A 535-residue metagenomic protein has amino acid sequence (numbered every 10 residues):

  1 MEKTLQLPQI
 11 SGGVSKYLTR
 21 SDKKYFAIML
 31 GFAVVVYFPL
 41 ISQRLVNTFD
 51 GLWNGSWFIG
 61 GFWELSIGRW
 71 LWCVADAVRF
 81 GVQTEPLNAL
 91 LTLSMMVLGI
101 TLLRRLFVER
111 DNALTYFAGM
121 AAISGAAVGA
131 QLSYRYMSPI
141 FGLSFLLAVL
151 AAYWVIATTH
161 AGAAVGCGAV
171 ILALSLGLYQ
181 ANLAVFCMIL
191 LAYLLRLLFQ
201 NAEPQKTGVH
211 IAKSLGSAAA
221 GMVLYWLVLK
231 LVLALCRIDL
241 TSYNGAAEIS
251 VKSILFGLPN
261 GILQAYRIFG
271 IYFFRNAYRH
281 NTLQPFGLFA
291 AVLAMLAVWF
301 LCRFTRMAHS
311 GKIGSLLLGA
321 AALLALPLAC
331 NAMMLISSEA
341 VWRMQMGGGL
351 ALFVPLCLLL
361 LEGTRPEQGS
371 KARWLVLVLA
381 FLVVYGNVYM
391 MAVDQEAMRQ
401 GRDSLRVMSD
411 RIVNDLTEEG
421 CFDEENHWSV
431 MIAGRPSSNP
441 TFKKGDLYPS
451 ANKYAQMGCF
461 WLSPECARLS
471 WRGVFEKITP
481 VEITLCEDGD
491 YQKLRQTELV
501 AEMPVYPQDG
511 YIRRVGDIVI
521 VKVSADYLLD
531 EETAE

Functional and structural regions predicted by a protein language model:
E2-F62, W70, D76-L98, R105-G119 (+10 more regions): Intrinsically disordered, polar/acidic, low-complexity terminal segments
S42-L45, S124-Y134, L198, L227-L235 (+3 more regions): Juxtamembrane "helix-exit" motif on the non-cytosolic side of transmembrane helices
L65, R69, T92-M95, A113-I156 (+3 more regions): Membrane-interface micro-motifs in multi-pass membrane enzymes
I100, G270, F274, Y278-I313: Hydrophobic, aromatic-rich transmembrane alpha-helices and their immediate juxtamembrane boundary segments
A118-A122, A308-L335, F381-L382: Transmembrane alpha-helix segments characteristic of polytopic inner-membrane glycan-assembly/cell-envelope
A148-V165, L197-P204: Membrane-interface transmembrane helices that cradle and orient dolichyl/undecaprenyl
A164-Q180, V185, L191: Membrane-interface alpha helices of multi-pass inner-membrane proteins
V185-A219: Perimembrane helix-loop-helix junctions
